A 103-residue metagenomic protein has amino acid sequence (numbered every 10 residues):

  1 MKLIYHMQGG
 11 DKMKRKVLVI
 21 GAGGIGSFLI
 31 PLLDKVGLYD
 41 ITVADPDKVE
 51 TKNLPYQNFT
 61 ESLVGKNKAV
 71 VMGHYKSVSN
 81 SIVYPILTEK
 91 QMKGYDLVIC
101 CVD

Functional and structural regions predicted by a protein language model:
M1-D103: Adenine nucleotide-associated cytosolic modules
